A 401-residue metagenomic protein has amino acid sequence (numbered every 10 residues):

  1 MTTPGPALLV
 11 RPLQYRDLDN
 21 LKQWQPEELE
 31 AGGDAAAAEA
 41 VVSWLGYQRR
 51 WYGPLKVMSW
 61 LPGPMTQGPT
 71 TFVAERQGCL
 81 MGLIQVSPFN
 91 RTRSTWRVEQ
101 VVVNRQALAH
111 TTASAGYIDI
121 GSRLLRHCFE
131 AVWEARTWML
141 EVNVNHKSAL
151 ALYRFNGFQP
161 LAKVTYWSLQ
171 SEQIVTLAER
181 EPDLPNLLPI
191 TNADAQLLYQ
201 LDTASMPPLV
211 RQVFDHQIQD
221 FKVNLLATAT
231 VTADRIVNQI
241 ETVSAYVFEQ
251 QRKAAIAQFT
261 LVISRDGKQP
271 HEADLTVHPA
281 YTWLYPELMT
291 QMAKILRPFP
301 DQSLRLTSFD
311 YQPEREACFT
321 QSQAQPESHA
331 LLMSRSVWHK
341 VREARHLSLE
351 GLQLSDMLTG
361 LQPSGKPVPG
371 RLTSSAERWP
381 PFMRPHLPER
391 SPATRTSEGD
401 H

Functional and structural regions predicted by a protein language model:
M1-A7, Q14-W44, R180, T191-F221 (+1 more regions): A short, well-structured alpha-helix characteristic of acyl/acetyltransferase catalytic modules
D19-L21, L29-Q67, E75, F158-D266: Amide-forming acyltransferase catalytic core, primarily the GNAT-like/NAT-type and related acyltransferase folds
F72, G82-I84, W96, V101 (+2 more regions): Conserved GNAT-family N-acetyltransferase fold
C79-G82, S148, L161, R252-A257 (+1 more regions): Glycine-rich acetyl-CoA-binding "A-motif" of GNAT/NAT acetyltransferases
S94-S114, G267-T282: Conserved acetyl-CoA binding element of GNAT-fold acetyltransferases
W96, V132-N143, P298-D310: Conserved GNAT acetyl-CoA-binding A-motif
V103, L108-E130, K147-F155, T282-L296: Conserved acetyl-CoA-binding loop-helix of GNAT-fold acetyltransferases
V144-A162, D310-S328: Conserved active-site alpha-helix within GNAT-family acetyltransferase domains
